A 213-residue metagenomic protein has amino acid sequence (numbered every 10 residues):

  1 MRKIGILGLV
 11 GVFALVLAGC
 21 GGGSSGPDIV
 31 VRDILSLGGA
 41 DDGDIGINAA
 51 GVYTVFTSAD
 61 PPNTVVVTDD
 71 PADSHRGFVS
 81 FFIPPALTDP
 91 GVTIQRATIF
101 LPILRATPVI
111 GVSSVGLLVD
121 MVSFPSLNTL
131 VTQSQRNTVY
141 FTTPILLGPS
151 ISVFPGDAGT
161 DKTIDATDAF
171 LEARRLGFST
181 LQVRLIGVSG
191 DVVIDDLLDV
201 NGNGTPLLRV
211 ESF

Functional and structural regions predicted by a protein language model:
M1-L9: Bacterial N-terminal signal peptides that target proteins for export
L15-G19: C-terminal motif of bacterial Sec signal peptides marking the signal peptidase cleavage site
G21-P85, N201, V210-S212: Flexible, small-residue-rich N-terminal segments that precede or flank a structured functional core
F81, G91-T107: A short beta-strand element within beta-rich, extracytoplasmic domains of secreted/secretory-pathway proteins
T88-I94, L171-T180: Short glycine/proline/serine/threonine-rich loop/turn segments at secondary-structure transition edges
A106-E172: Beta-strand-rich interaction/scaffold domains
R184-I194: Short beta-strand-plus-loop segments that form exposed binding edges in beta-rich domains
V192-F213: Exposed low-complexity, polar/acidic, P/S/T/G-rich flexible segments that act as propeptides, protease-susceptible
